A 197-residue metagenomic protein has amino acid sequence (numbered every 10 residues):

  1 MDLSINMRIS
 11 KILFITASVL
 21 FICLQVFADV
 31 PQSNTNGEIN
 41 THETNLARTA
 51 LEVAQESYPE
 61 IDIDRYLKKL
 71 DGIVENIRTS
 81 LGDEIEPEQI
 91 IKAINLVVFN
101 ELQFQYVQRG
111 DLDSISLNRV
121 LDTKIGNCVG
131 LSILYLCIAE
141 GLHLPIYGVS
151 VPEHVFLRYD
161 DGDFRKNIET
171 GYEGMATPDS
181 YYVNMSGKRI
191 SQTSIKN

Functional and structural regions predicted by a protein language model:
D2-T16: Bacterial N-terminal signal peptides that target proteins for export
I15-Q25: Bacterial N-terminal signal peptides
F27-N197: A structural boundary/capping signal
